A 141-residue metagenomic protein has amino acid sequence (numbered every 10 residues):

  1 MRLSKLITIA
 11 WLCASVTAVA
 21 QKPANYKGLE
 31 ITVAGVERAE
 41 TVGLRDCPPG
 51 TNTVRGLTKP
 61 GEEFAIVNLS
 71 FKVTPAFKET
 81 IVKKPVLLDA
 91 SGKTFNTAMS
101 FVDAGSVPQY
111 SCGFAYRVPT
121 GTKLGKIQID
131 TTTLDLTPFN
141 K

Functional and structural regions predicted by a protein language model:
R2-I9: Sec-dependent signal peptide recognition, specifically the positively charged N-region followed immediately by
A10-V19: Hydrophobic h-region of N-terminal signal peptides that target proteins for export in Gram-negative bacteria
A20-K141: Conserved functional micro-motifs across diverse proteins
